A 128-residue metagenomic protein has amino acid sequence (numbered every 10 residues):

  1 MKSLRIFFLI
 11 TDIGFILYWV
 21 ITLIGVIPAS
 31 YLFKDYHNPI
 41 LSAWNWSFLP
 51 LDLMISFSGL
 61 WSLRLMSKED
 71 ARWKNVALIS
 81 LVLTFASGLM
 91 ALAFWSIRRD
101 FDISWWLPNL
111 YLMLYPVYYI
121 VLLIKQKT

Functional and structural regions predicted by a protein language model:
M1-I10, I124, T128: N-terminal membrane topogenic signal
T11-M54: Hydrophobic transmembrane helix segments
I21-P28, S58-L65, L89-I97: Membrane-helix exit/interface motif
K34-S42, R98-Y111: Non-cytosolic membrane-interface motifs at loop->transmembrane helix junctions
D52, N75-A93, N109-V117: Hydrophobic alpha-helical membrane segments
F57-L78: Juxtamembrane helix-break-helix junctions at the cytosolic face of small multi-pass alpha-helical membrane proteins
L89-W106, L122, T128: Membrane-helix boundary connector in multi-pass membrane proteins
